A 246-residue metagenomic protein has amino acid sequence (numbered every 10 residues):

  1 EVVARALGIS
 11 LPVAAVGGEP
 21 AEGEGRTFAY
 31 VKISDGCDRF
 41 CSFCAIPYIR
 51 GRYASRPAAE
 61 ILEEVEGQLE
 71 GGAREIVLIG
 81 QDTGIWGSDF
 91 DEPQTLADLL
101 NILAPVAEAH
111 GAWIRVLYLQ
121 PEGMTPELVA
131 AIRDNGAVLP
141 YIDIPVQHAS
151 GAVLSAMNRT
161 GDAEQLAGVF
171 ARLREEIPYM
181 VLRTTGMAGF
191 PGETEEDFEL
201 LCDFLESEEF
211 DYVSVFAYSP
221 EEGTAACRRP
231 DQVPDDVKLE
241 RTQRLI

Functional and structural regions predicted by a protein language model:
E1-W86, E127, G136-V138, I142 (+5 more regions): Proteins enriched for Cys/Gly/acidic motifs involved in redox and nucleic-acid/cofactor modification
Y48-R52, V153-M157, R228-R229: Short coil/turn segments at secondary-structure junctions
E70-F198: Conserved SAM/AdoMet-binding glycine-rich loop
G87-V106, A156, Y218-I246: Radical SAM enzyme [4Fe-4S]-AdoMet core and its adjacent flexible, acidic and glycine-rich loops/tails across
E193, E209-F210: Contiguous mid-protein beta-loop-alpha structural module that forms a pocket-lining wall or clamp of enzyme active
